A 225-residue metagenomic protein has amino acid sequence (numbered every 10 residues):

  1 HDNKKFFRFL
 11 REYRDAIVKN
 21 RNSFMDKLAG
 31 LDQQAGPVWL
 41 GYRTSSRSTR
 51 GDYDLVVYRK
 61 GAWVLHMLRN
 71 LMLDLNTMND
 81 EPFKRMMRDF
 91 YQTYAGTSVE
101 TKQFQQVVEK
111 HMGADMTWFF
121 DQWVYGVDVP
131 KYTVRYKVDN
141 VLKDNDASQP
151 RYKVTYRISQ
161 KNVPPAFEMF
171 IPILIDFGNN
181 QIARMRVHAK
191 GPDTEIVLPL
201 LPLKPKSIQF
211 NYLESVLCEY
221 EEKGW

Functional and structural regions predicted by a protein language model:
H1-M67, L71, Y94: Acidic/His/Gly-enriched intrinsically disordered linker/tail segments that often contain short helix/coil "MoRF-like"
L28-D32, G36, L40, Y91 (+3 more regions): Domain-wide signal for the mature, well-folded portions of proteins, strongly enriched in nucleus-encoded organellar
L40, K60, Y125-G126, A189 (+1 more regions): Generic structural "secondary-structure junction" signal
Y42-T44, Q103, G191, Y220-E221: Solvent-exposed, flexible loop/coil residues
T44-R47, D52-Y152, Y156: Amphipathic alpha-helical substructures
M78-D89, D121, M169-I173, V187-H188 (+1 more regions): Composition- and surface-driven signal marking solvent-exposed, interaction-prone regions in large proteins
E81, P130-N211: Beta-strand-rich binding/interaction modules
Y212-W225: Short acidic/polar inter-strand loop motif in beta-rich domains
